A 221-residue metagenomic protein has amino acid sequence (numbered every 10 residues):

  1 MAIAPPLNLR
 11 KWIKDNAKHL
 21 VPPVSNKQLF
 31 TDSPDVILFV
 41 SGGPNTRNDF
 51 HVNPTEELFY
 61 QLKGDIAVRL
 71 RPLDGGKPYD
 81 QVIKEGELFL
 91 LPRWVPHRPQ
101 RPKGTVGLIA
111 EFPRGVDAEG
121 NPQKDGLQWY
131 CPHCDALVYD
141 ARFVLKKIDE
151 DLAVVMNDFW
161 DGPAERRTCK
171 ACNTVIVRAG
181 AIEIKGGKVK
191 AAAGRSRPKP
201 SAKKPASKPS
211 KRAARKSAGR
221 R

Functional and structural regions predicted by a protein language model:
M1-Y60, D65-L88, P96-R221: Jelly-roll (double-stranded beta-helix
